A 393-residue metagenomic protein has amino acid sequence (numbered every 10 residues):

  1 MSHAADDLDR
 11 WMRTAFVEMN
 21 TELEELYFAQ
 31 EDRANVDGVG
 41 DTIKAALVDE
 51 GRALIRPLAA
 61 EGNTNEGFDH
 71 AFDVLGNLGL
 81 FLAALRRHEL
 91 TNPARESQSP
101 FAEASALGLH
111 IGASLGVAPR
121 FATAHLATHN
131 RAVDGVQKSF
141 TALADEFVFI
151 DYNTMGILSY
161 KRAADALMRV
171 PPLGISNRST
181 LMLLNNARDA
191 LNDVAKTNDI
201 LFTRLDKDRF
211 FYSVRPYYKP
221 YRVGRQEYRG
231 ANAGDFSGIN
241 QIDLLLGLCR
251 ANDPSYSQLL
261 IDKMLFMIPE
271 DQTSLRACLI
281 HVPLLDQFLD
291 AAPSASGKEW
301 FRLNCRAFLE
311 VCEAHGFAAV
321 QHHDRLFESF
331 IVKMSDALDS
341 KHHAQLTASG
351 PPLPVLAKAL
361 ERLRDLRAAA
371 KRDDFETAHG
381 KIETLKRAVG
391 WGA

Functional and structural regions predicted by a protein language model:
M1-A393: Surface-exposed peri-terminal alpha-helical interaction modules
